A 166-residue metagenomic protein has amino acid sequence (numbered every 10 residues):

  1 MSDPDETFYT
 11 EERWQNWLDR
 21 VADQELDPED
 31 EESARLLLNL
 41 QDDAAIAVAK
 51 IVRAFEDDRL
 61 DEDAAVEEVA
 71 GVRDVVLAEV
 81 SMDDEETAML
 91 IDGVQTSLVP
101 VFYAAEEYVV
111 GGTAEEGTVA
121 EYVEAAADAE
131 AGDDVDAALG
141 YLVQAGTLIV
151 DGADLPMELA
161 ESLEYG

Functional and structural regions predicted by a protein language model:
S2-G166: Acidic, polar-rich N-terminal leader regions of halophilic archaeal proteins
